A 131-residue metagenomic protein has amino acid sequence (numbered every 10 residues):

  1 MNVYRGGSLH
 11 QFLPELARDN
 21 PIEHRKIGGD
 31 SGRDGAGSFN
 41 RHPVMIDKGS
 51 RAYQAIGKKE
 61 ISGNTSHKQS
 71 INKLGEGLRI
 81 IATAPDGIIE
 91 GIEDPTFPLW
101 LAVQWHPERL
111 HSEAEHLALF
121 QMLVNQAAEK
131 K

Functional and structural regions predicted by a protein language model:
M1-V3: Short catalytic/ligand-binding loop motif for oxyanion handling, primarily in non-cytosolic enzymes, centered on
G6-H10: Post-Walker A helix-loop "phosphate-sensing" segment adjacent to the P-loop in P-loop NTPases
P14: Active-site cradle of extracellular carbohydrate-active enzymes
R18, H24-K131: Amide-donor transfer/coupling interface in amidating biosynthetic enzymes
